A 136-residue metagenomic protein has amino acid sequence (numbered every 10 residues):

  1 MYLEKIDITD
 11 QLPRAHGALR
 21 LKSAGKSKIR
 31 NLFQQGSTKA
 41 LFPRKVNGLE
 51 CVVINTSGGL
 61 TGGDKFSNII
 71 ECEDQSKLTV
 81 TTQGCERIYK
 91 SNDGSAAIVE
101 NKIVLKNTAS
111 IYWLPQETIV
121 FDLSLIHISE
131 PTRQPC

Functional and structural regions predicted by a protein language model:
M1-V99, N107: Terminal catalytic/cofactor-binding subdomain
S57, G84, P115-E117, T132: Short, well-ordered turn and helix-capping elements at secondary-structure junctions
L60-G62, V120-L123: Short glycine/serine/proline-enriched coil/turn segments at secondary-structure junctions
F66, S124-I126: Generic detector of short, well-ordered, non-transmembrane alpha-helical segments enriched in hydrophobic residues
V99-K102, N107-T118, D122: Well-ordered alpha/beta subsegment
H127, P131-C136: Single conserved hydrophobic/aromatic residue that forms the stacking wall/gate of nucleotide- or nucleobase-binding
